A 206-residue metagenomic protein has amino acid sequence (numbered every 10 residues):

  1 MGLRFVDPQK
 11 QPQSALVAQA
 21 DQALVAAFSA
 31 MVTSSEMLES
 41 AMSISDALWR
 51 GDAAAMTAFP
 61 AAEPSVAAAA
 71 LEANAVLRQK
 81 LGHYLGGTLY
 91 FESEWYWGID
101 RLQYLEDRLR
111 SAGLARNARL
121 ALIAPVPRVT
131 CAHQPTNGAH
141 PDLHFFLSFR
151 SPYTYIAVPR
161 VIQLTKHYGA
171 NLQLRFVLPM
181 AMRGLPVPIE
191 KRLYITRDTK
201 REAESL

Functional and structural regions predicted by a protein language model:
M1-A47, A157-L206: Structural alpha/beta surface segment adjacent to cysteine/selenocysteine redox centers across thiol/disulfide enzymes
Q9-Q13, P60, H144-R150, L206: Conserved strand-turn element in the central/C-terminal portion of the radical SAM core barrel that lines
Q13-L16, Q79, E94-W95, R150 (+1 more regions): Aromatic-acidic/polar surface patches that form glycan- and anion
S29-Q134, D142-H144, A157-L164: C-terminal cap of thioredoxin/glutaredoxin-like
S65, P152, I189-E190: Residue-level marker of alpha-helix boundaries and capping positions
N137-R160, V177-A181: Local sequence-structure signature of Cys/Sec-based thiol-disulfide redox active-site neighborhoods
